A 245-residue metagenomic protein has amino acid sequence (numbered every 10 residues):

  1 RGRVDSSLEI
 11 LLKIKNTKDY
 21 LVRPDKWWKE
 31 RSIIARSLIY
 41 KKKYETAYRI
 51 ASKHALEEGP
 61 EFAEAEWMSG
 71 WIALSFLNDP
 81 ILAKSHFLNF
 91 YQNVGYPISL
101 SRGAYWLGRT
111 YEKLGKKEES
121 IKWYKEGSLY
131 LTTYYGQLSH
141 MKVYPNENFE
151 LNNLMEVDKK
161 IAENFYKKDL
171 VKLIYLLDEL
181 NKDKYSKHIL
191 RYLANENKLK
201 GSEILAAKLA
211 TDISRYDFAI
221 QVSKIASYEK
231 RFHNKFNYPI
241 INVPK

Functional and structural regions predicted by a protein language model:
R1-K245: Cell-wall glycan-active module
